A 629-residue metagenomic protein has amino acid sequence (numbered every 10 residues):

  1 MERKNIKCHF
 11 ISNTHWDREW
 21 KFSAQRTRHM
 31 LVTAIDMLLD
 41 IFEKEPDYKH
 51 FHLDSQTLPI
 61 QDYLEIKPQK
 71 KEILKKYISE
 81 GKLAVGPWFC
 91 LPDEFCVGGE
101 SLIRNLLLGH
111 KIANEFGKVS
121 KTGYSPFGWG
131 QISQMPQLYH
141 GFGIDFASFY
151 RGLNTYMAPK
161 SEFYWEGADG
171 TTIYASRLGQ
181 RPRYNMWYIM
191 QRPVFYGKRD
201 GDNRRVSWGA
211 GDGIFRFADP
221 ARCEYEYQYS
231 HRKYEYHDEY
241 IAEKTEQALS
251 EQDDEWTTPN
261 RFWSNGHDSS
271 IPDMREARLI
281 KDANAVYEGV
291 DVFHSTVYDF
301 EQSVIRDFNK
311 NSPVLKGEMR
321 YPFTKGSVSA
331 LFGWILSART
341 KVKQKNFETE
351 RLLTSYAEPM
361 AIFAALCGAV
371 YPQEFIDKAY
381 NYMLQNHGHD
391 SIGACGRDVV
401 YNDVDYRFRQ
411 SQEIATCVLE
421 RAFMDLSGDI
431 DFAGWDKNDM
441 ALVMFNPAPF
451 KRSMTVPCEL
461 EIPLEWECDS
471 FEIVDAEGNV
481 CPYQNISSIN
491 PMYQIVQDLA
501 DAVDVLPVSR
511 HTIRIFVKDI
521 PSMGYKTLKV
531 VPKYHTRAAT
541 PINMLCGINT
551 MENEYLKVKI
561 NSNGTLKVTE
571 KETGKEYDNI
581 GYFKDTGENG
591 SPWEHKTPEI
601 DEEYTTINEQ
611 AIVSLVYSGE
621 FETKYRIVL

Functional and structural regions predicted by a protein language model:
M1-R104, I112-N114, G141, Y164-G170 (+10 more regions): N-terminal catalytic cores of secreted or lumenal carbohydrate-active enzymes
K7-D17, K21, A158-A433, F445-P447 (+4 more regions): Active-site and substrate-binding clefts of carbohydrate-active enzymes
F10-S12, F51-L53, V85-P87, K121-G123 (+3 more regions): Hydrophobic faces of well-ordered beta-strands that scaffold small-molecule active sites in alpha/beta enzyme cores
T33, R104, S120, F127-Q134 (+4 more regions): Short, glycine/acidic-rich beta->alpha junctions
E43-Y48, E80-G81, A113-V119, G141-A147 (+7 more regions): Secondary-structure transition/capping motifs at alpha-helix termini and the adjoining loop/turn into the next element
F51-D62, W88-L91, G123-I132, Y150-M157 (+1 more regions): Short, solvent-exposed turn/loop segments enriched in Gly/Ser/Thr/Pro and often Arg
I103-G141, R205-W208, Q247-F262: CE4/NodB-like, metal-dependent polysaccharide N-deacetylase domain that modifies extracellular/periplasmic N-acetylated
W187-M190, K198-G201, Q373-D377, Q385-L629: Catalytic and substrate-binding regions of extracellular carbohydrate-active enzymes, especially polysaccharide lyases
